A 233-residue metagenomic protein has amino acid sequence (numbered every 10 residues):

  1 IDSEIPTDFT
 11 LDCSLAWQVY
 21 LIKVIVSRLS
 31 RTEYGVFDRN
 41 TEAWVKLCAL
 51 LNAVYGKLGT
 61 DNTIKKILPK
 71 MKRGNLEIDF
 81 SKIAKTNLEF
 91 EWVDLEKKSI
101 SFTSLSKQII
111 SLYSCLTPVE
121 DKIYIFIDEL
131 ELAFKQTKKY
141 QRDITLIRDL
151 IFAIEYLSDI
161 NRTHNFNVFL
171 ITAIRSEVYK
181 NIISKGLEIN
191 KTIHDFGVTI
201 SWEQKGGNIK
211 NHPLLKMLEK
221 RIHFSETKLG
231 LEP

Functional and structural regions predicted by a protein language model:
I1-Y124, A133-F134, K138, Y179: P-loop NTPase nucleotide-binding core
S106-Y124, E129-P233: The catalytic "switch" region of P-loop NTPases
